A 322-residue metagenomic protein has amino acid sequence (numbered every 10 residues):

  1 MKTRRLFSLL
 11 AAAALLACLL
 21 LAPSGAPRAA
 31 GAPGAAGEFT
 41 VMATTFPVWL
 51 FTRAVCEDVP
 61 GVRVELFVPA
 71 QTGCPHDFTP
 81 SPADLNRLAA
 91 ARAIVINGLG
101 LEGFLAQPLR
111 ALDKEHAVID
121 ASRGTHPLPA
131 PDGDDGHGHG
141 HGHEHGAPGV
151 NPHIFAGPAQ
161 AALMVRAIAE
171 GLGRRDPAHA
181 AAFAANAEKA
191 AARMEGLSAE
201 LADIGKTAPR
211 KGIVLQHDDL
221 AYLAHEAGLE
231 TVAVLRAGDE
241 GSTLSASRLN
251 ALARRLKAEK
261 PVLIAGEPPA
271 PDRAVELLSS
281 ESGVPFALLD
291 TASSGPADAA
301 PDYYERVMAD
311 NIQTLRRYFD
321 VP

Functional and structural regions predicted by a protein language model:
K2, P23-P322: Extracytoplasmic metal-acquisition and chelation regions
T3-F7: Twin-arginine (Tat) signal peptide motif
S8-L9, A32: General helical structural elements
L10-P23: Bacterial N-terminal signal peptides
